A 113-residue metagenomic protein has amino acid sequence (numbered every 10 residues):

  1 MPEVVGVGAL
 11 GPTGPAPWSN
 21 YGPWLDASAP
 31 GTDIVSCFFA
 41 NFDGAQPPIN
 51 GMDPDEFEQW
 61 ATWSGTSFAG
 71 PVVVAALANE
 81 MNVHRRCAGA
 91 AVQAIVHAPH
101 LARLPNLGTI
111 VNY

Functional and structural regions predicted by a protein language model:
M1-N82: Extracellular S/T/G-rich loop segment that most often corresponds to the catalytic His/Ser-adjacent loop
V4-G6, N82-Y113: C-terminal subdomain of the subtilisin-like protease fold in secreted/lumenal serine endopeptidases
